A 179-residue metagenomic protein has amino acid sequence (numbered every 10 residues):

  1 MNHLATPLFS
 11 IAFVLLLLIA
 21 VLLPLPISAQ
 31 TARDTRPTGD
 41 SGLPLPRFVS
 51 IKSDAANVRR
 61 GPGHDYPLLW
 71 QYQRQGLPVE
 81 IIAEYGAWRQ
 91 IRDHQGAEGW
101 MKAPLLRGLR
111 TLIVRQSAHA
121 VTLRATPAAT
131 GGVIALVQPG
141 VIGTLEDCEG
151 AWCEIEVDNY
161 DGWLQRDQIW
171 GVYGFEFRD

Functional and structural regions predicted by a protein language model:
M1-P7: N-terminal secretory signal peptides that target proteins for export/translocation
L4, V21-L23, D34, L43: Compositionally biased, intrinsically disordered/low-complexity regions enriched for serine, proline and threonine
A5, I27-Q30: Intrinsically disordered/low-complexity terminal segments and short unstructured peptides
S10-P24: Bacterial N-terminal signal peptides
A20-P24, P62, Q95: Generic short alpha-helical hydrophobic face used as a protein-protein interaction/packing hotspot
A29-R60, Q71-Q75, I82-Y85, R92-H94 (+5 more regions): SH3-family beta-barrel domains
